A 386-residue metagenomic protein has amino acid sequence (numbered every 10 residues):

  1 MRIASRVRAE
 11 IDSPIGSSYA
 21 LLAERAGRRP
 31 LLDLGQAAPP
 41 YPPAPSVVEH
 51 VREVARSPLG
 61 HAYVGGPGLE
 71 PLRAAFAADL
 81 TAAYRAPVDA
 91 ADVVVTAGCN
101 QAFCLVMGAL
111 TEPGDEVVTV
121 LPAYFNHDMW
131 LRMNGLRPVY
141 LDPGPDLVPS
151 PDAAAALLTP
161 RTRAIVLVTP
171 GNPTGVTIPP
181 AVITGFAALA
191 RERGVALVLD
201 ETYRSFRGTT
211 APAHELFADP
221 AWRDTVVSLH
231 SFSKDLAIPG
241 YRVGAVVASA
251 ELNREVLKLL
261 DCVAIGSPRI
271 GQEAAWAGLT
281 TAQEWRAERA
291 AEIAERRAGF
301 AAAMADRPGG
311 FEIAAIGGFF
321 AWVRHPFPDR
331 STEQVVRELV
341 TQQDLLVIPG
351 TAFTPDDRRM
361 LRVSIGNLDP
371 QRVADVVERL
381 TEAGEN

Functional and structural regions predicted by a protein language model:
R8-G98, L105, T280-T281, L346 (+1 more regions): N-terminal small-domain helix-loop-helix segment of the aminotransferase-like
R29, N134, E192-R193, Q343: Helix C-cap/helix->beta junction micro-motif
A78, E338-V347, F353-N386: PLP-dependent enzyme catalytic core of the Aspartate aminotransferase-like
A91, G108-L167: PLP-dependent aminotransferase-like
D115, L136, E192-A196, W222-D224: A short helix->loop->beta-strand "cap" motif at the edges of active sites that frequently abuts
P145-H214: Active-site phosphate-binding strand-loop segment of PLP-dependent enzymes
D224-A294, G384: Conserved core segment of the aminotransferase class I/II
W276, I293-A301, E312-H325, D357: Conserved glycine-rich beta-strand-loop-beta hairpin in the small C-terminal domain of fold type I
